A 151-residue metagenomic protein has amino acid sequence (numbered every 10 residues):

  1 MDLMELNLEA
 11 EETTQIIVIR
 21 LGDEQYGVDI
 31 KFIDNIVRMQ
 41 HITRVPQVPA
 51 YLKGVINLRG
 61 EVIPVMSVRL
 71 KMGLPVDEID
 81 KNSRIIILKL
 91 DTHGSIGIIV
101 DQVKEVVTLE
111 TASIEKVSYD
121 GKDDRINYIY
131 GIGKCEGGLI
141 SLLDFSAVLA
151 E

Functional and structural regions predicted by a protein language model:
M1-E151: An acidic, low-aromatic, low-complexity terminal/linker signal
